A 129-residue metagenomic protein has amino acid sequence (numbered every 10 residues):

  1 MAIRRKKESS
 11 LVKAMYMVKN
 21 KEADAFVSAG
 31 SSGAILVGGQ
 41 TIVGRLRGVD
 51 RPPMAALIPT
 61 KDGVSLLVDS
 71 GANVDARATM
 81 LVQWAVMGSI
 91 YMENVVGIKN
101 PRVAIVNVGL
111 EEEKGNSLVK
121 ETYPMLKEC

Functional and structural regions predicted by a protein language model:
M1-A23: Phosphate/nucleotide-donor binding subsite
S9-V12, V18, A34-L36, V43-R47: Glycine/small-residue-rich loop that forms an oxyanion/phosphate-binding "nest" at active or ligand-binding sites
K13-M17, D50-I58, G88-N94: Short, charged beta->alpha transition segments
A25, V37-G71, C129: Short, acidic/small-residue loops that bind anionic groups at enzyme active sites
S31-A34, E111: Short glycine-rich anion-binding loops that position phosphate/pyrophosphate groups of nucleotides and phosphorylated
D75-C129: Glycine-rich phosphate/diphosphate-binding loop of Rossmann-like nucleotide-binding domains
